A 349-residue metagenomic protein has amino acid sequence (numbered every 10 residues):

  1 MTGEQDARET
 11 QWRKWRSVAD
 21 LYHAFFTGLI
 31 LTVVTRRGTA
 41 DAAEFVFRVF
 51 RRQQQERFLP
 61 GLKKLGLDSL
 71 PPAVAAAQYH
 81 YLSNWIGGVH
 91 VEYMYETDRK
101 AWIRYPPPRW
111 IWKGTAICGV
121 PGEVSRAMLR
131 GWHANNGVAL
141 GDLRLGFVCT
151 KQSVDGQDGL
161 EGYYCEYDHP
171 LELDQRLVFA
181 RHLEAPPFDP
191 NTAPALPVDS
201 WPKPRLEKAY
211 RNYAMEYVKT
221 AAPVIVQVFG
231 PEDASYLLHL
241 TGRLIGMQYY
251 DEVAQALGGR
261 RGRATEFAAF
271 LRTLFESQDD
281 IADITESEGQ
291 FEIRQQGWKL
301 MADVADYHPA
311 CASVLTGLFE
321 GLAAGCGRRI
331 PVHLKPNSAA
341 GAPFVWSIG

Functional and structural regions predicted by a protein language model:
M1-W102, R109-A127, V138, D142-G159 (+1 more regions): N-terminal accessory segment detector
A127-H133: Long, well-ordered alpha-helical scaffolding segments within enzyme catalytic domains, especially pronounced
